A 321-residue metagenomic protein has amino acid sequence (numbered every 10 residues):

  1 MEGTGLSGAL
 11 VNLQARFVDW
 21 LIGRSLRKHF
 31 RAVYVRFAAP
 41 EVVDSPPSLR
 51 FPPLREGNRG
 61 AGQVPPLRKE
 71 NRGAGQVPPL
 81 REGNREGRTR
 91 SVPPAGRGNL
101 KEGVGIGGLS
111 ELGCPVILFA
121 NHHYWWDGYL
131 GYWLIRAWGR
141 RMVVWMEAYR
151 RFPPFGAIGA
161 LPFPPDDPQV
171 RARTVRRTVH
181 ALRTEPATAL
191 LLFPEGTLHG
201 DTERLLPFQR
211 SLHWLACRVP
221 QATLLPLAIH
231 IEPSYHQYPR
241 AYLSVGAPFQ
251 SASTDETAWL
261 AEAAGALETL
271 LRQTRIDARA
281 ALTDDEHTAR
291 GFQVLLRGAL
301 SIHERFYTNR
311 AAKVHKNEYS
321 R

Functional and structural regions predicted by a protein language model:
M1-F51, G105-I117, H122-L130, F152 (+3 more regions): Membrane-anchoring hydrophobic helices of lipid-metabolizing enzymes
E2-Q14, A172-R321: Non-catalytic C-terminal accessory region of glycerolipid acyltransferases and related lyso-lipid remodeling enzymes
S45-G113: Intrinsic disorder/low-complexity segments
I117-F119, P162, A189-F193: Structural motif
Y124, R150-F152, P168, G196-G200 (+1 more regions): Solvent-exposed loop/turn segments at secondary-structure junctions within structured extracellular/periplasmic domains
L130-W138: Glycosyltransferases and closely related glycan-assembly transferases that use nucleotide-activated donors
V143-A148: Short internal beta-strands
I158-D167: Short, basic, glycine/proline-bearing loop/turn elements
